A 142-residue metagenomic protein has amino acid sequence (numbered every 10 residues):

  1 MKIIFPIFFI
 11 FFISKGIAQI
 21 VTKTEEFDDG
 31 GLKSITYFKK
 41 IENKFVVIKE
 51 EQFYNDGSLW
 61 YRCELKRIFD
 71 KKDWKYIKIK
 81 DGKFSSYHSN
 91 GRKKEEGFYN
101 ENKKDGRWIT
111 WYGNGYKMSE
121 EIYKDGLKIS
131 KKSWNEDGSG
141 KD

Functional and structural regions predicted by a protein language model:
M1-I3, A18-Q19: Absolute protein N-terminus
I3-I13: Sec-dependent N-terminal signal peptides
S14-D142: Glycine/tyrosine- and acidic-biased, solvent-exposed loop/turn segments at the edges of beta-strands
